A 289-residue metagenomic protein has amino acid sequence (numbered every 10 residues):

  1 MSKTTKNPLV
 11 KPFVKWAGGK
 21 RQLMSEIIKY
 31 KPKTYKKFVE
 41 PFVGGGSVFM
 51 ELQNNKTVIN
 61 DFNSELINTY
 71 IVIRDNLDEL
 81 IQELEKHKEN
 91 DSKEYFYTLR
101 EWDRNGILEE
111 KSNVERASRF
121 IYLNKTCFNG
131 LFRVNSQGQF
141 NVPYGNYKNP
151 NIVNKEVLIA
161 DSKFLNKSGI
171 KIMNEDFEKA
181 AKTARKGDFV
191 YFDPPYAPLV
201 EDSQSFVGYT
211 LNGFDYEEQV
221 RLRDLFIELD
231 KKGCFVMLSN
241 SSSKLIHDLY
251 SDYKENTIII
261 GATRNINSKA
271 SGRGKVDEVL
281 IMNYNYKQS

Functional and structural regions predicted by a protein language model:
M1-Q22, I260-L280: Class I S-adenosyl-L-methionine
S2-Q22, K29, N76-Y191, P195-V207 (+2 more regions): SAM-dependent nucleic-acid methyltransferase catalytic core
Y30-S92: Conserved S-adenosyl-L-methionine
T34-K37, N55-K56, K167-I170, D230-V236: Short active-site oxyanion
V43, S64, K179, Y196 (+1 more regions): Short, glycine/acidic-enriched loop or turn micro-motifs at the edges of active sites
N63-L66, A197, I260-N267: Short, acidic/turn-prone active-site loops that include or flank metal/cofactor- and phosphate-binding residues
G208-S289: Long, positively charged, glycine-interspersed low-complexity recognition regions
